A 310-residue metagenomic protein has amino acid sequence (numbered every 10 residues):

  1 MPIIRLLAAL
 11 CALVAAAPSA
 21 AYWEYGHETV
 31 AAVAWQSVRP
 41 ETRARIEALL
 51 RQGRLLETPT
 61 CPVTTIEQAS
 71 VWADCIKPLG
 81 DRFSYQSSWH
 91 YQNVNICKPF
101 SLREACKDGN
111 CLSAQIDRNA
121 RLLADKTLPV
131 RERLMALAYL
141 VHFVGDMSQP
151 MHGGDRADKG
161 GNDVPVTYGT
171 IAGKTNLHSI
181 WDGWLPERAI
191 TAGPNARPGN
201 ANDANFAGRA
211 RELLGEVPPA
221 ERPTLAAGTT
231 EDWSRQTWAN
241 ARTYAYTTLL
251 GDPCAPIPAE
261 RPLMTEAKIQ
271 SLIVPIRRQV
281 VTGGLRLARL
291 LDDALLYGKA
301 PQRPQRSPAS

Functional and structural regions predicted by a protein language model:
M1-P2, H27: A detector of low-complexity, intrinsically disordered, Ser/Thr/Gly/Pro/Ala-rich segments
P2-A9: Sec-dependent signal peptide recognition, specifically the positively charged N-region followed immediately by
A15-A17: N-terminal signal peptide c-region/cleavage motif recognized by signal peptidases
A20-F143, P150-S310: N-terminal, motif-rich segments that launch catalysis or mediate targeting to/interaction with membranes, typified by
